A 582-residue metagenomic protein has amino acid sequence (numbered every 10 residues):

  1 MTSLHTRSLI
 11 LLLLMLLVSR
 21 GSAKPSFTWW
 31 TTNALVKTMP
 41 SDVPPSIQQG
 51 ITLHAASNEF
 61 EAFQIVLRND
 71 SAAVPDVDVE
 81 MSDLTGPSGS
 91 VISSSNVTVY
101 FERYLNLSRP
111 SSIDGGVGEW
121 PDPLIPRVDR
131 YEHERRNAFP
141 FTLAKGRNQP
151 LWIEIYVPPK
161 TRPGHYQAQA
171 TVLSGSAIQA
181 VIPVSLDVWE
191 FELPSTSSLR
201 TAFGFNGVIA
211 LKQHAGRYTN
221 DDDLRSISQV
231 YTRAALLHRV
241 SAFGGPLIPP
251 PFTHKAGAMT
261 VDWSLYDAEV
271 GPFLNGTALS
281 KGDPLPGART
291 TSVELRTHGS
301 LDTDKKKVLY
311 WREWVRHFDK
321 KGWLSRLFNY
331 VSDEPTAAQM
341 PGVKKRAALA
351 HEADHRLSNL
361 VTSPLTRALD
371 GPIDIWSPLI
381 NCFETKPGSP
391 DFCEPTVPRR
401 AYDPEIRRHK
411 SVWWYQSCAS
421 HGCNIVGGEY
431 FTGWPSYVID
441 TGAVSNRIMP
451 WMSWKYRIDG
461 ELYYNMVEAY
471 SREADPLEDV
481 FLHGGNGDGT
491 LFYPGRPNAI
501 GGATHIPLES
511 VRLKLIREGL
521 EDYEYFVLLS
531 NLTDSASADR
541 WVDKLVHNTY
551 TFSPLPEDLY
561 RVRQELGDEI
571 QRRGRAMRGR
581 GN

Functional and structural regions predicted by a protein language model:
M1-L9: Bacterial N-terminal signal peptides that target proteins for export
L9-M15: Hydrophobic helical h-region of N-terminal Sec-dependent signal peptides in bacterial secretory/periplasmic proteins
V18-R20: N-terminal signal peptide c-region/cleavage motif recognized by signal peptidases
K24-V181: Ligand-binding face of N-terminal immunoglobulin V-set domains in extracellular IgSF glycoproteins
N69-V74, D83-T85, E190-E192, H254-V261 (+1 more regions): Extracytoplasmic low-complexity repetitive segments enriched in small/polar residues
Q179-E190: C-terminal edge beta-strand
L199-E473: Catalytic-core regions of glycoside hydrolase
T277-P284, T290-T303, K307-V343, A348-L365 (+2 more regions): Catalytic domains of carbohydrate-active enzymes that cleave complex glycans
